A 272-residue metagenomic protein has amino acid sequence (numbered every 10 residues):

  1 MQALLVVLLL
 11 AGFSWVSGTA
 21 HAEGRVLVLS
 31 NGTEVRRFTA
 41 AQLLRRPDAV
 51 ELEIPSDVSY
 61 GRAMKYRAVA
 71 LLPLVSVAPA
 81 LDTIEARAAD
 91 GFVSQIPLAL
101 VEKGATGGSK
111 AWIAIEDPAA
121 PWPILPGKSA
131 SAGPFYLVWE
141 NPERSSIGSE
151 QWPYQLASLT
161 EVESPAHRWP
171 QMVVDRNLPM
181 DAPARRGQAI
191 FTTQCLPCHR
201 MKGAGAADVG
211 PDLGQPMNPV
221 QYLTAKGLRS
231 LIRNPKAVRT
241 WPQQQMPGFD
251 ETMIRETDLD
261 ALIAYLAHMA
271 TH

Functional and structural regions predicted by a protein language model:
A3-W15: Bacterial N-terminal signal peptides
E23-E163: Structured, non-membrane catalytic/scaffold regions adjacent to prosthetic-group chemistry
A70, P183, F191-P197, K202 (+3 more regions): Short pre-active-site segment immediately N-terminal to redox-active cysteine/selenocysteine motifs in thiol-based
I96, D208-G214, N234-A261, M269: Axial heme c-ligation environment in periplasmic c-type cytochrome domains
P123-V174, V220, A225-G227, F249-A267: Periplasmic c-type cytochrome electron-transfer domains
P165-I190: Electrostatic cytochrome c docking/interface patches
G187-K202, L228, M246, L262-L266: The canonical Cys-X-X-Cys-His
R200-R233: Gly/Gly-Pro-rich "capping" loops immediately C-terminal to redox-active cysteine motifs in periplasmic/lumenal
